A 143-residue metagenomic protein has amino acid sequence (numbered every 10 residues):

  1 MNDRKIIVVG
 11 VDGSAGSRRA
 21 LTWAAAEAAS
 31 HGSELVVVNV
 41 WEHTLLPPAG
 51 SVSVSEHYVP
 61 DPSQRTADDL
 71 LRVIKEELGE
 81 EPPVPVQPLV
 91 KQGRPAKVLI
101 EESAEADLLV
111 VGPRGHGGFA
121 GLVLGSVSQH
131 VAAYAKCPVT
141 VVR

Functional and structural regions predicted by a protein language model:
M1-D3, G16, S30, E76-V111: Structural beta-alpha unit
N2-V54: Small/aliphatic-rich secondary-structure junction motif
I7, A24, L35, L99 (+2 more regions): Hydrophobic structural packing positions in well-ordered secondary structure
V36-V38, Q87-K91, T140: General small-molecule cofactor/ligand-binding pocket signal
V52-E56, A106-D107: Short, hinge-like loop/turn segments at secondary-structure boundaries
S55-D69: A short acidic, glycine-rich active-site loop that binds or catalyzes chemistry on phosphate/adenosine moieties
T66-E80: N-terminal Rossmann-like dinucleotide/flavin-binding domain of flavoprotein oxidoreductases that bind FAD/FMN
E101, E105-R143: Gly/Ser-rich helix-loop-strand patches that form or flank binding pockets for ribonucleotide-derived cofactors
